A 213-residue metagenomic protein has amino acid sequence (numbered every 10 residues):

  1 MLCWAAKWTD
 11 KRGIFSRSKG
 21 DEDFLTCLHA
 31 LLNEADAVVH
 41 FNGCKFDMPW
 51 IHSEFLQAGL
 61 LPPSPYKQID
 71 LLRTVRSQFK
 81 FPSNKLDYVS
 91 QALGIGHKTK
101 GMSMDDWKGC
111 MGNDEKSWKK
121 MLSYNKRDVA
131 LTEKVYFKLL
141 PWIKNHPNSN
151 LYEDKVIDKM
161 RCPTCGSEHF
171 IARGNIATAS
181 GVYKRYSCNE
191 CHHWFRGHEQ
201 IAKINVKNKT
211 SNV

Functional and structural regions predicted by a protein language model:
M1-R12: RNase H-like nuclease fold core
D10-A92: Conserved DEDDh/DEDDy metal-dependent 3′-5′ exonuclease domain
V39, Y88-K155: Acidic, Mg2+-coordinating catalytic module of metal-dependent nucleases/exonucleases that use a two-metal-ion mechanism
I157-M160, R185: Residues immediately within or flanking Cys/His clusters that coordinate Zn2+ in small zinc-binding modules
C162-C165, C188-C191: Short cysteine-rich clusters marking metal-coordination/redox-active sites
E168-G174, G197-H198: Short, non-ligating residues that shape and space the ligands of small metal-coordination modules and catalytic
N175-R185: Short linker/helix segments within small regulatory modules
N189-V213: Short metal-binding segments enriched for Cys and/or His
